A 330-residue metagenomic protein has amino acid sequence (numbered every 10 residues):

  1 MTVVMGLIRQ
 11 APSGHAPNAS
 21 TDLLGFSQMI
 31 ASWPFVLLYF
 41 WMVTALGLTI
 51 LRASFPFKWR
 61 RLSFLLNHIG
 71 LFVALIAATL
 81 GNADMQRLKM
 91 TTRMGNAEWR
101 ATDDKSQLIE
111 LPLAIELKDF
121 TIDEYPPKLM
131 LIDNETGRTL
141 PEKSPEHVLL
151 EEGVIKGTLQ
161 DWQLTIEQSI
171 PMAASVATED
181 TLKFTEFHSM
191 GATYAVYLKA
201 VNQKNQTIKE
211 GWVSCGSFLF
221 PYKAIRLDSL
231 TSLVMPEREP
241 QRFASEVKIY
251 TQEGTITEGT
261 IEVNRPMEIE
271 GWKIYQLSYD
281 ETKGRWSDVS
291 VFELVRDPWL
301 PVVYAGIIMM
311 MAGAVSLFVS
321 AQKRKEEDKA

Functional and structural regions predicted by a protein language model:
M1-A330: Solvent-exposed, non-transmembrane regions of integral membrane proteins
